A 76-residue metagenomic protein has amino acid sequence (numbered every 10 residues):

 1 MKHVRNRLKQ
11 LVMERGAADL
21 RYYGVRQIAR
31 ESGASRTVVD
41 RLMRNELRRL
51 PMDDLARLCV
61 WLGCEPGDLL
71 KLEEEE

Functional and structural regions predicted by a protein language model:
M1-Q27: A short, Lys/Arg-rich alpha-helix, primarily the initiator
K2, L70-E76: Short, charged recognition helix plus adjacent turn of helix-turn-helix-like nucleic-acid-binding domains
M13, R30, V60: Short polybasic/polar patches that bind polyanions
D19-R41: Short alpha-helical DNA-recognition segment
Y22, E46-R57: Short, basic-rich loop-to-helix N-cap that marks the start of a DNA-contacting helix
R41, N45, R57, E75: Alpha-helical DNA-recognition elements
D53-D68: DNA major-groove recognition helix of helix-turn-helix/homeodomain DNA-binding modules
